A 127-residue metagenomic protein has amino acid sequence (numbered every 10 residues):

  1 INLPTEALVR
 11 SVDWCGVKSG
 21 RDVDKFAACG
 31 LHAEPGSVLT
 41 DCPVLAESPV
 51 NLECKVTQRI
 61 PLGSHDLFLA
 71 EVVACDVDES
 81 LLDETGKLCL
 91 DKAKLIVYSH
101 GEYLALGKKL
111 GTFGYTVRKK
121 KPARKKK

Functional and structural regions predicted by a protein language model:
I1-K127: Basic, polyanion-binding surface patches
